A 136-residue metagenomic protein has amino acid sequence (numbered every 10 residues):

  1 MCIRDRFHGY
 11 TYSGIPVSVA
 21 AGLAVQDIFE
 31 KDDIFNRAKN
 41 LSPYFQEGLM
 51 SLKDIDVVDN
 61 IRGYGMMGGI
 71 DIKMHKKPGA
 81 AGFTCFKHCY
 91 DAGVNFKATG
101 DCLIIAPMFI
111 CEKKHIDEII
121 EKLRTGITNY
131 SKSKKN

Functional and structural regions predicted by a protein language model:
R4-N136: Conserved N-terminal phosphate-binding loop of PLP-dependent enzymes in the Aspartate aminotransferase
